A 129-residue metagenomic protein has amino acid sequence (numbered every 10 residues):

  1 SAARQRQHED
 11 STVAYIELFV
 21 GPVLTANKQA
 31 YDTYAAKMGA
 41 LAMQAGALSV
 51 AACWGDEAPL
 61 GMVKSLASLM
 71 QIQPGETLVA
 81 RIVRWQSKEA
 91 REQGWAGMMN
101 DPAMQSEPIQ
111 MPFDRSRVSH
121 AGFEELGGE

Functional and structural regions predicted by a protein language model:
S1-S11, A45-P74, N100-E129: Glycine-rich beta-strand-turn "strand-cap" elements at beta-sheet edges
T12-A30, K37: Long, hydrophobic N-terminal alpha-helical segment
I16-V23, G61-M98: Short, well-ordered beta-strand segments in beta-rich or mixed alpha/beta enzyme and ligand-binding folds
F19, A35-M38, E89, E124: Generic alpha-helical secondary structure signal
N27-D32, A36-A45, S49, V118: Positively charged, small/polar-rich N-terminal and surface patches that mediate targeting and assembly and bind
N27-Q29, E89-R91, G128: Residue-level signal for secondary-structure boundary sites
D32-M38, G94-P102: Short amphipathic alpha-helices in soluble, non-transmembrane regions that often serve as interface/regulatory elements
L41-A45, Q86-E89, D114: A short, structured loop/turn motif at beta-sheet edges
